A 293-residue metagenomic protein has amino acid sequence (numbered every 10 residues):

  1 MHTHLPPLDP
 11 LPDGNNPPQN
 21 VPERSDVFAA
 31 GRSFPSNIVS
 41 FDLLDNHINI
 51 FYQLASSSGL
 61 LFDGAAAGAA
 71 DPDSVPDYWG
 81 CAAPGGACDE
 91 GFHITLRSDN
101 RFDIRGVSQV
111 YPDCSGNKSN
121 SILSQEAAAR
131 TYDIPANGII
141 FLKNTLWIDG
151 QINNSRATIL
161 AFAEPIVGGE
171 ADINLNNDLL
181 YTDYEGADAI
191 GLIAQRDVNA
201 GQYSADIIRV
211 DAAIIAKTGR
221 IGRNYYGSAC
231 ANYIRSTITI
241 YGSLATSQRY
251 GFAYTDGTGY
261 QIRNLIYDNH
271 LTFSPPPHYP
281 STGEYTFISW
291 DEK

Functional and structural regions predicted by a protein language model:
M1-I173, L180-S204, I208, I215-K293: C-terminal globular interaction/adhesion domains in large, modular proteins
